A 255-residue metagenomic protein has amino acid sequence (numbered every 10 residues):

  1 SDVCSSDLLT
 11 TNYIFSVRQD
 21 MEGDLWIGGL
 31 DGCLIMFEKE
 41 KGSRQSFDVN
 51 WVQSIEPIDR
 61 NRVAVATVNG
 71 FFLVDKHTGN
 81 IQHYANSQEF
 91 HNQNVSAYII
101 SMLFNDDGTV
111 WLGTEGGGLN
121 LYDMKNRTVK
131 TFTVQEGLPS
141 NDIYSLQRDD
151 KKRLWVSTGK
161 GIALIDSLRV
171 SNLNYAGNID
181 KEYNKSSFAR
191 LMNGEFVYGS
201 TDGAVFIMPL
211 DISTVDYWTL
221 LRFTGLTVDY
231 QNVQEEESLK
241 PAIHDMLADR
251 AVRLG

Functional and structural regions predicted by a protein language model:
C4, L8-T10, D48-N50, Q82 (+5 more regions): Residue-level "micro-hotspots" composed of small/polar
Q19-E22, P57-R60, F104-D107, R148-K151 (+1 more regions): Residue-level detector of Asp-centered blade-edge/turn motifs that repeat once per structural unit in beta-propeller
E22, D31, V68-N69, D107 (+5 more regions): Surface-exposed loop/turn positions within WD40 beta-propeller blades
D24-I27, R62-A64, F72, T109-L112 (+2 more regions): Conserved beta-propeller blade signature
I35, F72-L73, N120, A163 (+1 more regions): WD40 beta-propeller blade core
F37-K41, D75-G79, D123-R127, D166-R169 (+1 more regions): Short loop/turn segments that connect beta-strands within beta-propeller blades
Q53, V65-V68: Solenoidal tandem-repeat scaffolds enriched in leucines and small polar residues
N69-F72, A97-I100, D107, G113-N120: Beta-propeller domains
